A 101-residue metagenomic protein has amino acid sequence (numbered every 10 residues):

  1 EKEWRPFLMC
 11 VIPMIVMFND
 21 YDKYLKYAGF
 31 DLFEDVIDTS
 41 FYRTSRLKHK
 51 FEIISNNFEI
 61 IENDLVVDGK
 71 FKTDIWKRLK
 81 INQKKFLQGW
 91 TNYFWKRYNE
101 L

Functional and structural regions predicted by a protein language model:
E3-M9, P13-L101: Pol beta-like nucleotidyltransferase catalytic core
